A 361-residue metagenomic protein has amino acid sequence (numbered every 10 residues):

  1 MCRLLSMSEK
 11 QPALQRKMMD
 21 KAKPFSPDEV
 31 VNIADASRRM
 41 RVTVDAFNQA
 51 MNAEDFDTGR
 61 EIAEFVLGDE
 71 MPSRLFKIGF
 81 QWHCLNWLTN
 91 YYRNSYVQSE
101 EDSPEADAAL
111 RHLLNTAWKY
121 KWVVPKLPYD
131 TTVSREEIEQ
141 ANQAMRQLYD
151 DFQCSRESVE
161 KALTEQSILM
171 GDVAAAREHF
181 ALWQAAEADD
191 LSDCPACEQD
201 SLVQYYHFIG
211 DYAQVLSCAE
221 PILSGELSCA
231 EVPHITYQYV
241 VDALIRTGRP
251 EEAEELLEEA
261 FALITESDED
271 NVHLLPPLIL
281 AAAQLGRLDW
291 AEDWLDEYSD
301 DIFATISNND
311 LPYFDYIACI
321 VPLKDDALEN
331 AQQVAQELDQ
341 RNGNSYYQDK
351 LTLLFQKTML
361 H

Functional and structural regions predicted by a protein language model:
M7, L14, N32-A36: Short hydrophobic short-linear motifs embedded in intrinsically disordered terminal tails or helical linkers
S8-P24, N52-E64, K77-S103, P128-A144 (+4 more regions): Helix-turn-helix repeat elements of alpha-solenoid scaffolds
D28-S37, G68-P72, E101, M145-C154 (+4 more regions): Solenoid-like repeat scaffolds
A36-T43, L113-W118, F152-A162, A188-S201 (+3 more regions): Generic helix N-cap/helix-start motif at coil->alpha-helix transitions
Q49, V123, E165-L169, Q204-Y206 (+2 more regions): Residue-level signature for tetratricopeptide repeat
R146-V215, S224-A230, H234: Solenoidal tandem-repeat scaffolds enriched in leucines and small polar residues
T247, E251-D325: Active-site/pore-lining binding-face segments in mid-to-C-terminal subdomains
I302-H361: C-terminal non-catalytic interaction modules
